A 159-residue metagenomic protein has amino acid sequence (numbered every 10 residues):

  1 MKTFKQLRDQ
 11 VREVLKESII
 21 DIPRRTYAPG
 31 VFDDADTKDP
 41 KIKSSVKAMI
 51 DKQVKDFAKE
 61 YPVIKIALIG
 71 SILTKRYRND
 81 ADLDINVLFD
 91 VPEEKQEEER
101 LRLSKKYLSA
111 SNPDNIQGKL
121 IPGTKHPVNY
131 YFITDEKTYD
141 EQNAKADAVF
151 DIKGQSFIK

Functional and structural regions predicted by a protein language model:
F4-E17, D21: Proteolytic processing junctions in secreted/extracellular precursors, especially proprotein convertase/trypsin-like
E17-A81, L88-K159: Catalytic core of pol beta-like nucleotidyltransferases
